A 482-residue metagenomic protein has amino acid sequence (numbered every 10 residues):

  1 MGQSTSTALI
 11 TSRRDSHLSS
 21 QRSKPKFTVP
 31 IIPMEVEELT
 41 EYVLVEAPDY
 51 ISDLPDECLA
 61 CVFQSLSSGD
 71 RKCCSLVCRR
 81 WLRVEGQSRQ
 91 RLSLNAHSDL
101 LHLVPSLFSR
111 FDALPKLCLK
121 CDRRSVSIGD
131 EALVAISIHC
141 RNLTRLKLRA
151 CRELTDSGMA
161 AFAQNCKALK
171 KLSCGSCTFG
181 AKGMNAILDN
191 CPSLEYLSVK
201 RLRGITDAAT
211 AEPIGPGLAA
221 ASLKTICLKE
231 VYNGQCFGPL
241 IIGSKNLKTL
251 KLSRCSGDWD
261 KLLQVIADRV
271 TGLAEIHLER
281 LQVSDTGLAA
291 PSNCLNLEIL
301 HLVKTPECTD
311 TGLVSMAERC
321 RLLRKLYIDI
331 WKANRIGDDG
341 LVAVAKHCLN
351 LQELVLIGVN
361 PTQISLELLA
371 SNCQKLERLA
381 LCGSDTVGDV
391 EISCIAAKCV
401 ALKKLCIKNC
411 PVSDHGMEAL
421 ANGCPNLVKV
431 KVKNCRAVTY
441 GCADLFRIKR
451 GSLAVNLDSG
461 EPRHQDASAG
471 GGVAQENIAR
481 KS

Functional and structural regions predicted by a protein language model:
M1-A163, A168-I226, F237-I242, T249 (+2 more regions): N-terminal adaptor-interaction module of cullin-RING ubiquitin ligase components
G2-V45, D207-K229, G234-V303, E307-S482: C-terminal capping region of solenoid repeat domains
